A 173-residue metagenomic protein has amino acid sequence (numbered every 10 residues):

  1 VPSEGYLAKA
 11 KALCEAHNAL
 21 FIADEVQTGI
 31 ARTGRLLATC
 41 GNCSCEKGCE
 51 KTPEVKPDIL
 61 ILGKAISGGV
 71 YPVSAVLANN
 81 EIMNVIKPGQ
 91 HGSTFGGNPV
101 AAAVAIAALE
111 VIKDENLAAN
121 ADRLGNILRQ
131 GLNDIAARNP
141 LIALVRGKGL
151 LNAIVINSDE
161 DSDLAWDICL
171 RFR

Functional and structural regions predicted by a protein language model:
V1-R173: Conserved N-terminal phosphate-binding loop of PLP-dependent enzymes in the Aspartate aminotransferase
